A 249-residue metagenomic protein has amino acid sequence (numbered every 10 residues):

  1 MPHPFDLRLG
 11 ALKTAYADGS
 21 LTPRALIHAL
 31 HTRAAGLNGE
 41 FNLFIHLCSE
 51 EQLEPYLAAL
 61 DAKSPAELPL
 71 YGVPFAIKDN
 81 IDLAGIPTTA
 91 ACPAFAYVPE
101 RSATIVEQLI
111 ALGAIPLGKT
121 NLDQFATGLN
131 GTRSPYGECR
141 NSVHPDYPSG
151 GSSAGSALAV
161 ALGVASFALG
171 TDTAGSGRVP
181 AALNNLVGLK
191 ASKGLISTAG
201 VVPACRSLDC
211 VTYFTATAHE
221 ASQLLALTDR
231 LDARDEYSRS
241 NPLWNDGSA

Functional and structural regions predicted by a protein language model:
M1-P55: An N-terminal boundary/leader segment
G10-K13, H28-H31, E54, I110 (+4 more regions): Predominant activation on well-ordered alpha-helical scaffold segments within soluble catalytic domains
L12-D18, A76, A94-Y97, D209-A216: Short, well-ordered beta-strand elements within core beta-sheets of diverse protein domains
S20, H31-F41, L60-S64, I110-G113 (+3 more regions): Structural signal for hydrophobic packing residues in well-ordered secondary-structure cores of soluble enzyme domains
E50-A58, G113-A114, D123: Long amphipathic alpha-helix in the N-terminal Rossmann-like dinucleotide-binding domain of NAD(P)-dependent
L60-P74, E220, W244-A249: Immediate post-signal peptide segment of exported/extracytoplasmic ligand-binding proteins
Y71-L208: Short glycine/serine-rich loop/turn segments
K190-A249: A short helix-breaking turn/cap at a secondary-structure junction
